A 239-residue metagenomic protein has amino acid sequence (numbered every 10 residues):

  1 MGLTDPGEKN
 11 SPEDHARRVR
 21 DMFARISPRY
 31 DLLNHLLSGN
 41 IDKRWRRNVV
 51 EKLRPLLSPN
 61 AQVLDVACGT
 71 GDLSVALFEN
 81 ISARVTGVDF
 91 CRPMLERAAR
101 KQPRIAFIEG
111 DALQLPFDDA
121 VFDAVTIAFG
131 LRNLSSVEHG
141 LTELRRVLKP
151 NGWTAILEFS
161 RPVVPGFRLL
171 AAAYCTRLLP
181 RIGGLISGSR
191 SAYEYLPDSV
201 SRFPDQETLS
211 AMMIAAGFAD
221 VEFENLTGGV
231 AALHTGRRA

Functional and structural regions predicted by a protein language model:
M1-D31, C175: N-terminal, positively charged/glycine-rich alpha-helical extensions of SAM-dependent methyltransferases
R29, G39-N60: Conserved alpha-helix/loop element of class I SAM-dependent methyltransferases that forms part of the SAM/SAH-binding
Y30, V125-T126: Hydrophobic beta-strand segment of the Class I
Q62-Q114: Class I SAM-dependent methyltransferase SAM/SAH-binding core
L113-A124: A short acidic, Gly/Pro-enriched loop at the edge of an enzyme's catalytic core that lines a small-molecule cofactor
E138-W153: A short glycine-rich, Lys/Arg-flanked "PGG" loop and its adjoining helix->strand segment in the class I
S160-M212, A216, E222: C-terminal alpha-helical "lid/dimerization" subdomain adjacent to the S-adenosyl-L-methionine
A219-A239: Core SAM-dependent methyltransferase catalytic element
